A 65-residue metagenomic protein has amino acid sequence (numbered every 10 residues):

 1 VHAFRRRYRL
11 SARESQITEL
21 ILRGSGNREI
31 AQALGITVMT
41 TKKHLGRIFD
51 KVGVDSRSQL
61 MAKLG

Functional and structural regions predicted by a protein language model:
V1-A12, R28: Linker/hinge segments immediately adjacent to helix-turn-helix/homeobox DNA-binding domains
F4-R5, L20, F49: Hydrophobic alpha-helix position signal
R6, E14-Q16, A33: A generic structural signal for short
E14-I21, L60: Short alpha-helical "packing" element that flanks the helix-turn-helix/winged-helix DNA-binding module
I21-S25, L64: Short helix-to-turn junction characteristic of helix-turn-helix DNA-binding domains, especially the helix
G24-Q59: Recognition helix of helix-turn-helix DNA-binding domains
